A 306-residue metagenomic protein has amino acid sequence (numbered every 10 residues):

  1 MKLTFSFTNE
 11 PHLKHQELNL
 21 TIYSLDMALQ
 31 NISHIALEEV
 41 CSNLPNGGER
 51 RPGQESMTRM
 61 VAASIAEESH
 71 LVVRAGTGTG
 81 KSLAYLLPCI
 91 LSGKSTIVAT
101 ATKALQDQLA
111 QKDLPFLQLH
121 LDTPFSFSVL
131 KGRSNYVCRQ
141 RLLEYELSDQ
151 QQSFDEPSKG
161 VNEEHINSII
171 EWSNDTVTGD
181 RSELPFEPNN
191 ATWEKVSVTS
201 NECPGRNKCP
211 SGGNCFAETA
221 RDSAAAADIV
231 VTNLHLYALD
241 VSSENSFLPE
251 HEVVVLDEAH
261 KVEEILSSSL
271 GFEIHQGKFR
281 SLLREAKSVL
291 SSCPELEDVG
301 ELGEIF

Functional and structural regions predicted by a protein language model:
F5, L25-L44, S95-D228, A238 (+1 more regions): A substrate-engagement module of RecA-like helicase motors
T8-E10: Short hydrophobic alpha-helical segments enriched in small aliphatic residues
L13-Q16, L20: Short hydrophobic targeting helices and cationic amphipathic motifs that mediate membrane/organellar targeting
A28-V72: Conserved pre-motif I regulatory segment
A62-A63, S82-S95, K112-F116: Walker A/P-loop NTP-binding motif
E67-Y85: Walker A/P-loop
L91, D107, P115, P210-I229 (+1 more regions): Signature of the SF2 helicase/ATPase Hel1-core->accessory helical subdomain module
